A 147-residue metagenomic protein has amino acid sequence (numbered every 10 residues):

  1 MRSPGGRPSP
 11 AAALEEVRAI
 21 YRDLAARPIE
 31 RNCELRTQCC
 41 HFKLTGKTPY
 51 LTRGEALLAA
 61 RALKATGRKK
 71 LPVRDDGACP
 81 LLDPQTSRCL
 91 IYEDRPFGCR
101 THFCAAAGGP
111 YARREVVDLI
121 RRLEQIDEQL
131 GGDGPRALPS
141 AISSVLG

Functional and structural regions predicted by a protein language model:
M1-G147: Short loop/turn segments that flank or connect secondary-structure elements
